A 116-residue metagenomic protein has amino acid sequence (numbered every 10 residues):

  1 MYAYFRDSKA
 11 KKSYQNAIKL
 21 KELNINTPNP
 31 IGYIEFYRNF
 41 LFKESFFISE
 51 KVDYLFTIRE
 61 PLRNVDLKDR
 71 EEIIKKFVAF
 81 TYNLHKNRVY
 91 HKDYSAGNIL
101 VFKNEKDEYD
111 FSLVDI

Functional and structural regions predicted by a protein language model:
M1-F56, A79-K86, H91-K92: Conserved ATP-binding subdomain of kinase catalytic cores across diverse folds
K51-I58, E108-S112: Active-site catalytic-loop/activation-segment of kinase and kinase-like phosphoryl-transfer enzymes
T57-D66: AlphaC helix of the protein kinase catalytic domain
K68-E71: Active-site mouth loops of central-metabolism enzymes
G97-I116: Catalytic activation segment of kinase domains across protein kinase-like and atypical kinase folds
